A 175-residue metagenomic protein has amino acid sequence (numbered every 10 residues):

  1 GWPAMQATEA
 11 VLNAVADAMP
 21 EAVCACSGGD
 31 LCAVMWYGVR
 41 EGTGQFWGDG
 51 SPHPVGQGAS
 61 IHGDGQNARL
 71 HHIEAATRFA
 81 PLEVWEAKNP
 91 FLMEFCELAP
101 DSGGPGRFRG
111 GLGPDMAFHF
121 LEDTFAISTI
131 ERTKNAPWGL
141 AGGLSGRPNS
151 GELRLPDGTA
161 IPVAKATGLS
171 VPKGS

Functional and structural regions predicted by a protein language model:
G1-S175: Glycine/proline-enriched, intrinsically flexible loops and inter-domain linkers
